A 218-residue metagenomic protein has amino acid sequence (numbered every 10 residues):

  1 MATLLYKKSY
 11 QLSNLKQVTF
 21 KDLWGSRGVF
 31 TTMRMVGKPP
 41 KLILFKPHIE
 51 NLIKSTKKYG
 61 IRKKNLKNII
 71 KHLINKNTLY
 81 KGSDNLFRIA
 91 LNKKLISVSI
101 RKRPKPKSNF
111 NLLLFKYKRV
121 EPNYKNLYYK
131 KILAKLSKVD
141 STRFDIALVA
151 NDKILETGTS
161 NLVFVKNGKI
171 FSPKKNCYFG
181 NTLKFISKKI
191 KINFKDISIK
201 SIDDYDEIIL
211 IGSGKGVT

Functional and structural regions predicted by a protein language model:
M1-N75, N92-T218: Helix-start/capping segments and mature chain N-termini
T78-N85, S141: Short secondary-structure junctions
R88: Dinucleotide-binding Rossmann-like beta1-alpha1 core, especially the glycine-rich loop that anchors the ADP
